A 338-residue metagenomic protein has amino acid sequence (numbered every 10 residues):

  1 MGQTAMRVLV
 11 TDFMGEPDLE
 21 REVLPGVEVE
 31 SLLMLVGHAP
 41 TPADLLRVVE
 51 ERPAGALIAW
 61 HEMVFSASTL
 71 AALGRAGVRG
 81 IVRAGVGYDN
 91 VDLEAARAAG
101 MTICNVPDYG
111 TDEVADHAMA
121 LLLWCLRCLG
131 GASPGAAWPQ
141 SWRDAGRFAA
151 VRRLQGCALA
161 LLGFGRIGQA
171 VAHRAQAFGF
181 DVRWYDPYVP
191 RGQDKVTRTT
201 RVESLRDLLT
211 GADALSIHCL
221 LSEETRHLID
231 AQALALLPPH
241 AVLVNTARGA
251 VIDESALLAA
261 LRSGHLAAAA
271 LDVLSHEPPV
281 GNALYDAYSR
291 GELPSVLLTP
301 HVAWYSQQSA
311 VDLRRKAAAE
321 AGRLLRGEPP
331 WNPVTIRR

Functional and structural regions predicted by a protein language model:
G2-C104, T210, D230: An N-terminal-biased, well-structured beta-alpha scaffold segment characteristic of Rossmann-like dinucleotide-binding
A5, V78, Q155-A158, H240: Phosphate-coordination loops involved in phosphoryl transfer and adenosine-cofactor binding
P53, F65-T69, R183, P187-L284: Rossmann-like adenosine-cofactor binding region
R75-R79, A99-M101, F180, P239-A241 (+2 more regions): A short helix->loop->beta-strand "cap" motif at the edges of active sites that frequently abuts
A99-M101, P107-A158, A170-H173, G192: Phosphate-binding beta-alpha-beta segment of Rossmann-like dinucleotide-binding domains, i.e., the NAD(P)
F164-G165: Glycine-rich Rossmann-fold phosphate-binding loop(s) that bind the pyrophosphate of adenine dinucleotide cofactors
A172, Q176, L261: Gly/Ala-rich phosphate-binding loop of Rossmann-like dinucleotide-binding domains, activating on the conserved
H240-R338: Rossmann-like dinucleotide-binding domain for NAD(H)/NADP(H)
